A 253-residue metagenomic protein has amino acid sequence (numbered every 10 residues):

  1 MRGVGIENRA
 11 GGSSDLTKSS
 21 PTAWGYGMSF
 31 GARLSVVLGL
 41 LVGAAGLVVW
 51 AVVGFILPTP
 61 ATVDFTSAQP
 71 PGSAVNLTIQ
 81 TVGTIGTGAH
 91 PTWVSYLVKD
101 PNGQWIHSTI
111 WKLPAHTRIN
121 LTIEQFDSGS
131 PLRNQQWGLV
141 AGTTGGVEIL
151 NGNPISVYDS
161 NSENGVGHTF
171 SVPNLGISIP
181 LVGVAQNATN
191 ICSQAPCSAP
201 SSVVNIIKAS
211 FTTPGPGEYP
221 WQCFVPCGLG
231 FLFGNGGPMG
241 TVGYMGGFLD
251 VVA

Functional and structural regions predicted by a protein language model:
M1-S162, A253: Extracytoplasmic entry segments of secretory-pathway proteins
G39, A45-P58, G146-A253: Extracellular/periplasmic metallocenter environments
